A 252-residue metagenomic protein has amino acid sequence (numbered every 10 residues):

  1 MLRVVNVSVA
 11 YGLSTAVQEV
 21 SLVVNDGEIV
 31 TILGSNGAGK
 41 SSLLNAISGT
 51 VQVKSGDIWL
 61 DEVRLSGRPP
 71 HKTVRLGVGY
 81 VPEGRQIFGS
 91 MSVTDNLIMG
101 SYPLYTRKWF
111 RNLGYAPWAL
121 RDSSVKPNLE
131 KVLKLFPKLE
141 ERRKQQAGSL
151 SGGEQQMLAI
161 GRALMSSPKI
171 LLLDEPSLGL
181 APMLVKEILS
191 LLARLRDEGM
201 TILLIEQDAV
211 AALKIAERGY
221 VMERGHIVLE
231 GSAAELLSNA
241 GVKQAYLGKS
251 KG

Functional and structural regions predicted by a protein language model:
M1-G252: Glycine-rich phosphate-binding loops of nucleotide-dependent enzymes
